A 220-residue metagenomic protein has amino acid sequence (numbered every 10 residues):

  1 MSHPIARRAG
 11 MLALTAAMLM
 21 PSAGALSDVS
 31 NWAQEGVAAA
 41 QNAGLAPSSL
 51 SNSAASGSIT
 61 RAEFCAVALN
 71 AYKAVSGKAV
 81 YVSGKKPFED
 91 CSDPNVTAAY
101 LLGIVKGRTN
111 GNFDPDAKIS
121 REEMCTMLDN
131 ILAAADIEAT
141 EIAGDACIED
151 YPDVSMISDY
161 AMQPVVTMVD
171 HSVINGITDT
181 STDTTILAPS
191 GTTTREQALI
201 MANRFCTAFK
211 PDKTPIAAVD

Functional and structural regions predicted by a protein language model:
S2-E35, N42-C65, L69-N95, L102-E122 (+3 more regions): Feature responds to low-complexity, polar/acidic, surface-exposed segments characteristic of secreted/exported proteins
A39-A40, A99, M168: PEST-like intrinsically disordered low-complexity regions enriched in serine, proline, threonine and acidic/polar
T97, H171-V173: Short, charged, amphipathic alpha-helices and their helix-cap/turn boundaries
V165: Conserved beta-structured recognition patch
